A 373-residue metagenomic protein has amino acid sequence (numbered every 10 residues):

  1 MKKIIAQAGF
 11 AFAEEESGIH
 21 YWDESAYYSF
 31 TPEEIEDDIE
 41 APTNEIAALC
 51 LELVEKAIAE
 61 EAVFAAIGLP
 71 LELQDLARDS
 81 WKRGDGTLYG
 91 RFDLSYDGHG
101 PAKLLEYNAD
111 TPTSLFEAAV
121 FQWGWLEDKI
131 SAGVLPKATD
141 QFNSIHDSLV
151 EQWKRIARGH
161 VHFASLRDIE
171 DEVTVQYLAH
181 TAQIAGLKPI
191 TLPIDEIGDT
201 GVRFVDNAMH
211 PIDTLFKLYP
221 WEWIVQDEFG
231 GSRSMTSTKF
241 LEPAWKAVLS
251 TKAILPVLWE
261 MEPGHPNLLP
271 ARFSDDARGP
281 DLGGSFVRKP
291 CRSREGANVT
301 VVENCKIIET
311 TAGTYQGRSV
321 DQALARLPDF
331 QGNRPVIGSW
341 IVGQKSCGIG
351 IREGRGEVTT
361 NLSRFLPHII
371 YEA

Functional and structural regions predicted by a protein language model:
M1-A373: Preference for protein termini
